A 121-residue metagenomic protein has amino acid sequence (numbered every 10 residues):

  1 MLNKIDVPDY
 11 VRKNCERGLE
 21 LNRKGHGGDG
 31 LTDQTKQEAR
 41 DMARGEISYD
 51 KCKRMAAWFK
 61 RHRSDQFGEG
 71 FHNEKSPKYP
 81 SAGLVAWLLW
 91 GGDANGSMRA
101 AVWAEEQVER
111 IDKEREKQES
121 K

Functional and structural regions predicted by a protein language model:
M1-K121: Extended terminal accessory/targeting regions
